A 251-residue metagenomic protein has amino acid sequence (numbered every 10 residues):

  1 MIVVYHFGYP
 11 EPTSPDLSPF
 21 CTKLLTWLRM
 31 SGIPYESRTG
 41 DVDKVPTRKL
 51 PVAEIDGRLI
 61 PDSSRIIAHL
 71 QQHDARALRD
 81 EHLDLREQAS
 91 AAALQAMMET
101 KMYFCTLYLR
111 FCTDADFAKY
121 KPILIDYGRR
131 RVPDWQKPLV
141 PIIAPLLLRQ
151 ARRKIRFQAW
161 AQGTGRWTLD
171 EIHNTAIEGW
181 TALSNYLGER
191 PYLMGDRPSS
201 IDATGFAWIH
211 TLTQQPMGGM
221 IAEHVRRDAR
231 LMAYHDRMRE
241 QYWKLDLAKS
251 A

Functional and structural regions predicted by a protein language model:
M1-P141, T213: GST-like domain detector, emphasizing the conserved glutathione-binding G-site in the N-terminal thioredoxin-like
K23, W27-M30, T175-Y186, R237: Amphipathic alpha-helical segments that form well-ordered structural scaffolds and often line/cohere around active
S37-D43, D196-P198, S250-A251: Acidic carboxylate-rich catalytic motifs and surrounding loops in phosphoryl-/glycosyl-chemistry enzymes
F104-R230: GST-like fold's C-terminal all-alpha helical module
M238-Q241, L245-A251: Charge-dense, extended regions
